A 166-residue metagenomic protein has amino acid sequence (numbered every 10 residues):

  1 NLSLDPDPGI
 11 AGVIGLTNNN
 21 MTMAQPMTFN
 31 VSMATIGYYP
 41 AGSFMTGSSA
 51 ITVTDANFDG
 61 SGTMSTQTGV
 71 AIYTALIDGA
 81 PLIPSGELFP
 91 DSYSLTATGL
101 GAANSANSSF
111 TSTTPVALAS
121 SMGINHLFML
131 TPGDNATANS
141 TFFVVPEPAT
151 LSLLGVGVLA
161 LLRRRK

Functional and structural regions predicted by a protein language model:
N1-S61: N-terminal segments of secreted, surface-exposed, or virion structural proteins that, immediately after any
V31-Y38, H126-F128, S140-F142: Short, hydrophobic/aromatic-enriched beta-strand segments in well-ordered soluble domains
G37-S105: Short helix-loop boundary/capping segments
S85-D91, A117, N135-V144: Eukaryotic intrinsically disordered, low-complexity regions
L100-L118: Beta-sandwich interaction modules
A117-F128: Noncatalytic modules at the cell exterior or secretory-pathway interfaces, chiefly beta-strand-rich lectin/adhesion
T131-L161: Short, threonine-centered small-residue motifs that mark membrane-proximal processing/anchoring sites and TM-junction
L162-K166: C-terminal membrane-anchoring or membrane-association module
